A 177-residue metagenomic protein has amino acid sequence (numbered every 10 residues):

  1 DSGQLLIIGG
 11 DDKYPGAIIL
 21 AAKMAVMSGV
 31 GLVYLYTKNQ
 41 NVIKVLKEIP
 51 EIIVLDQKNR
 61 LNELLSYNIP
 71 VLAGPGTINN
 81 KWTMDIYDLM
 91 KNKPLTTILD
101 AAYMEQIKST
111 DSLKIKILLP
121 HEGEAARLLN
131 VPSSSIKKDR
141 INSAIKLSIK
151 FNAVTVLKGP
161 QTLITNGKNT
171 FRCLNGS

Functional and structural regions predicted by a protein language model:
D1-T96, E105-K114, A126-S177: Small-residue (G/A/S/T)-rich helix-start motifs and N-terminal tracts that mark the onset
I117: A phosphate-binding glycine/aspartate-rich beta-alpha loop in the early core of alpha/beta enzymes
H121: Short, conserved phosphate/pyrophosphate- and ester-handling motifs at nucleotide-, phospho-/glycolipid
